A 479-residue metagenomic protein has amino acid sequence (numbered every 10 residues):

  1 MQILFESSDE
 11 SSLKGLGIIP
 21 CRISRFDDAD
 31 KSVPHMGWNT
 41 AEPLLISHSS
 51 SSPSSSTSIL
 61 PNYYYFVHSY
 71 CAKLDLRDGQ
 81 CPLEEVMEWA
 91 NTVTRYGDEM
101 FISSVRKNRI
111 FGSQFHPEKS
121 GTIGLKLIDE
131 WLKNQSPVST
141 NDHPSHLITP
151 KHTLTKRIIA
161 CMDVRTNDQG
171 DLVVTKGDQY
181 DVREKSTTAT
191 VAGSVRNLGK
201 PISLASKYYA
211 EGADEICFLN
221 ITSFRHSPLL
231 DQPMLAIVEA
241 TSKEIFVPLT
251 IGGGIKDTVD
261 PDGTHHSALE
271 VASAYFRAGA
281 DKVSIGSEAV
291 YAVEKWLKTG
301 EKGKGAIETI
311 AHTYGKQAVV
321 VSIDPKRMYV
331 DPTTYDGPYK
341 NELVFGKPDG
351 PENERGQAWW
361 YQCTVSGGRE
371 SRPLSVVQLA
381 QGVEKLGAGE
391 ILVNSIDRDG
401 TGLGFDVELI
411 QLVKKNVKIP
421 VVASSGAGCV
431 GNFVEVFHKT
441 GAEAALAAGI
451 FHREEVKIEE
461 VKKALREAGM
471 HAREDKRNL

Functional and structural regions predicted by a protein language model:
M1-N39: Cysteine-nucleophile active-site neighborhood
M36-V105: Catalytic beta-strand/loop cores that center a nucleophilic Ser/Cys/Thr and support acyl-enzyme chemistry
R109-T149: Acyltransferase
Q114, C217-N220, T250, S284 (+3 more regions): Conserved beta-strand positions in the central sheet of alpha/beta enzyme cores
D142-I245, K302-G305, T309, T313-V321 (+3 more regions): Conserved N-terminal beta1-alpha1 strand-loop-helix module at the mouth
Y209, A213-E215, L219-A289: Active-site beta->alpha loop and helix N-cap motifs at the rims of alpha/beta catalytic domains
N220-S223, L269-G300, S395-G400, A423-E460: Glycine-rich phosphate-binding active-site loops on the catalytic face of alpha/beta enzymes
I245-G279, Y329, E408-A445: Catalytic cores of alpha/beta
